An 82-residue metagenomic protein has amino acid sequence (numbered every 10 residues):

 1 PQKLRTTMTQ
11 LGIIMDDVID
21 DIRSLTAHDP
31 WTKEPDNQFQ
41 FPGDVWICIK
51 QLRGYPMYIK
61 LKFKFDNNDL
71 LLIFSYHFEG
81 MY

Functional and structural regions predicted by a protein language model:
P1-P42: Compact soluble domain cores
L4, L11, L25, L52 (+2 more regions): Generic detector of leucine side chains in alpha-helical contexts
D21, K50, Y76: Functionally constrained cores in energy, signaling, and assembly domains
H28, Q38, Y55, L71-I73: Generic intrinsically disordered, low-complexity segments enriched for polar/acidic and small residues
Q38-F65: Basic/aromatic recognition patch in beta-strand/loop cores that engages polyanionic ligands
M57-Y82: Enriched for short, Lys/Arg-rich terminal
